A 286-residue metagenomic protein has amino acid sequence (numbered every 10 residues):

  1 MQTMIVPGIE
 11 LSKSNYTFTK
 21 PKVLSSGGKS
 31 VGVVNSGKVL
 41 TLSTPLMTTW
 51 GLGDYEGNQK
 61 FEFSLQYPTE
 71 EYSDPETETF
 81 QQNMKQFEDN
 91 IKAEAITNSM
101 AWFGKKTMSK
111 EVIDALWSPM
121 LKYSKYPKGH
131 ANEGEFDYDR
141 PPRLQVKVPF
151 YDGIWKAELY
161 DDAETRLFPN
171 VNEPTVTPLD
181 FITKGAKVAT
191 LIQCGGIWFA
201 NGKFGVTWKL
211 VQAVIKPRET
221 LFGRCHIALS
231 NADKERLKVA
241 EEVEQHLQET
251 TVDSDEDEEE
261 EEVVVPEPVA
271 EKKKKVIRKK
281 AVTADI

Functional and structural regions predicted by a protein language model:
M1-W155: OB-fold ssDNA-binding interfaces and closely related basic DNA-contact patches used across DNA replication/repair
Q2-T17, K184, G202-F204, K209-L237 (+1 more regions): UBC/E2-like fold recognition across ubiquitin and ubiquitin-like conjugation systems, capturing catalytically active
T3-L11, Y16-P21, V31, Q82 (+8 more regions): Hydrophobic transmembrane signal anchors and adjacent membrane-proximal interface regions, especially in viral
V6, V23, V31-V34, V39 (+15 more regions): Extended aliphatic helical segments
A93-A95, A101, A115, A131 (+10 more regions): A sequence-composition feature that detects small, non-aromatic residues
G129-E219: Extended serine/threonine-enriched, polar tracts that run as long, contiguous segments within proteins
E219-I286: Long, low-complexity intrinsically disordered regions
